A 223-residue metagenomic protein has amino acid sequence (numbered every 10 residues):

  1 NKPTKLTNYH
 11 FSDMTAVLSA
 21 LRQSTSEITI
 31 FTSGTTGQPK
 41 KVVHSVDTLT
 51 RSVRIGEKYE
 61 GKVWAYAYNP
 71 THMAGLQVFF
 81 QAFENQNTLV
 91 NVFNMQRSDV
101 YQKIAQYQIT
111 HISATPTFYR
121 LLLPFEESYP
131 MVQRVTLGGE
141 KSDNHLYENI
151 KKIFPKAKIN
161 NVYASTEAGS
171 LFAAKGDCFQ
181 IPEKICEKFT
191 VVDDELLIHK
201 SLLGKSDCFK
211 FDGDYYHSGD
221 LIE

Functional and structural regions predicted by a protein language model:
N1-F11, K40-V43, T88-M95: Short beta-strand->loop structural element characteristic of the AMP-binding/adenylate-forming
Y9-F31, Y59-W64: Conserved pre-ATP/AMP-binding loop-to-beta segment of ANL
E27-R54: Conserved AMP-binding A3 loop
D47, T117, E140-K141, L202: Alpha-helix/helix-capping structural signal
T50-V63, T71-H111: Conserved AMP-binding/adenylation subdomain of ANL enzymes
H111, L123-F179, K188: Gly/Ser/Thr-rich phosphate-binding loop
P124, E187-V192, D220-E223: A structural signal for short hydrophobic beta-strand segments in well-ordered beta-sheet cores
I198-E223: Conserved ATP-binding/catalytic segment of the ANL
